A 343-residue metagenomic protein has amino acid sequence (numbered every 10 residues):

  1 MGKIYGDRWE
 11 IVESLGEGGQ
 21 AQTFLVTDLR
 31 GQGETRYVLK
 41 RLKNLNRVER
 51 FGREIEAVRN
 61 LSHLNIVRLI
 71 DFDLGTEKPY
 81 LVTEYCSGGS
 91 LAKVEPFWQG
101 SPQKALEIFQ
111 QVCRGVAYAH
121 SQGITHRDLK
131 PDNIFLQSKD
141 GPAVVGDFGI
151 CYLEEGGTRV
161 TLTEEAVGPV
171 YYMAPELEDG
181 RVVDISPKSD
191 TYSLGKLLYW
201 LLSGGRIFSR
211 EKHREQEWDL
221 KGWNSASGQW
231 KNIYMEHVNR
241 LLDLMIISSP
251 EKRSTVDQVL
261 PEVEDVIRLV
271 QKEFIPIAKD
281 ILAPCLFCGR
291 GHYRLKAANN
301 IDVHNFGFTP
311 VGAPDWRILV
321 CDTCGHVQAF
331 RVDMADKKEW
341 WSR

Functional and structural regions predicted by a protein language model:
K43-N60: AlphaC helix of the eukaryotic protein kinase fold
F72: Activation-segment/catalytic-loop signature of the eukaryotic protein kinase fold
T76-S90, V94: Conserved short submotifs of the Hanks-type protein kinase catalytic core that shape the nucleotide-binding pocket
I108-F109: Activation segment signature within eukaryotic-like protein kinase domains
R114-I124: Protein kinase catalytic-loop region centered on the HRD/HxD motif
L162-L177: Conserved activation segment of eukaryotic-like protein kinases, specifically the C-terminal portion of the activation
